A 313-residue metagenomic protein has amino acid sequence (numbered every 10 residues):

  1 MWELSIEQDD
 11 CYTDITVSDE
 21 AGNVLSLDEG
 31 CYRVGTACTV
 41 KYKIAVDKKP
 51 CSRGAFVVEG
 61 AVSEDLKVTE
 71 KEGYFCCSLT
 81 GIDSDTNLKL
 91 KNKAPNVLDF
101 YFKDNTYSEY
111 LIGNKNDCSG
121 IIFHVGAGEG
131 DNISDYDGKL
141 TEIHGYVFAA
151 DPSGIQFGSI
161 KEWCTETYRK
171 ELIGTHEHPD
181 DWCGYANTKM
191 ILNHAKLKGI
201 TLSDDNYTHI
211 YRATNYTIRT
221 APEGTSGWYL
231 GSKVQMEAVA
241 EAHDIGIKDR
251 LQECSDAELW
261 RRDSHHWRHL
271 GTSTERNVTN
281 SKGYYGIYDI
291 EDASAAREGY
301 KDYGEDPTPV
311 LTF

Functional and structural regions predicted by a protein language model:
M1-C31: Conserved N-terminal submotifs of small, disulfide-stabilized extracellular modules
M1-D9, E70-A94: Conserved "repeat-terminator" motif of extracellular CCP/Sushi domains
I6, A37-S78: Surface-exposed interfaces of beta-sheet-rich extracellular modules
G35-A37, T225: Extended extracellular/luminal ectodomain segments enriched in beta-structured repeat modules
V62-D83, Y284-K301: Short, surface-exposed beta-strand/turn "edge" patches of beta-sheet domains
K91-G224, G304-T312: Short, compositionally biased
L192, K198-Y229, K233-Y303, V310-T312: An exposed tryptophan-centered "aromatic clamp" motif
